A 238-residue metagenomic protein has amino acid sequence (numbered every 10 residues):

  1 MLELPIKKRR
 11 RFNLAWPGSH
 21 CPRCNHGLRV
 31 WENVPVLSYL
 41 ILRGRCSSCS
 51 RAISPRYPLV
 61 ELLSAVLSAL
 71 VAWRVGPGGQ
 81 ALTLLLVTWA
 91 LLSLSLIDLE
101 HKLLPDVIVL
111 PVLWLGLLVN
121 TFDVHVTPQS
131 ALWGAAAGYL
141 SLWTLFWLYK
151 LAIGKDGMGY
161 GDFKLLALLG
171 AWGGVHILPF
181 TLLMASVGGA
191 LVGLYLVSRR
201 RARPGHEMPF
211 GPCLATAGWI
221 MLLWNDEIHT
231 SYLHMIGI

Functional and structural regions predicted by a protein language model:
M1-K7, R43-R51, L91-H101, T144-D156 (+1 more regions): C-terminal ends of transmembrane helices
M1-R56, F210: Membrane-proximal soluble regions of multi-pass membrane proteins
L2, L67, V71-V75, L118-V119 (+5 more regions): Alpha-helical membrane-inserting segments
K7-F12, W73-P77, L99, V124-H125 (+4 more regions): Transmembrane helix-loop junctions in multipass membrane proteins, especially transporters and channels
S54-E61, D106: Select subsegments of transmembrane alpha-helices in polytopic membrane proteins, especially boundary-proximal
A81-G188, T230-I238: Functional transmembrane core segments of multi-pass inner-membrane proteins
G159-G161, L194-I220: Interfacial loop-to-transmembrane junctions
H176-H206: Conserved post-catalytic alpha-helical subdomain immediately downstream of the catalytic base and nucleotide-binding
